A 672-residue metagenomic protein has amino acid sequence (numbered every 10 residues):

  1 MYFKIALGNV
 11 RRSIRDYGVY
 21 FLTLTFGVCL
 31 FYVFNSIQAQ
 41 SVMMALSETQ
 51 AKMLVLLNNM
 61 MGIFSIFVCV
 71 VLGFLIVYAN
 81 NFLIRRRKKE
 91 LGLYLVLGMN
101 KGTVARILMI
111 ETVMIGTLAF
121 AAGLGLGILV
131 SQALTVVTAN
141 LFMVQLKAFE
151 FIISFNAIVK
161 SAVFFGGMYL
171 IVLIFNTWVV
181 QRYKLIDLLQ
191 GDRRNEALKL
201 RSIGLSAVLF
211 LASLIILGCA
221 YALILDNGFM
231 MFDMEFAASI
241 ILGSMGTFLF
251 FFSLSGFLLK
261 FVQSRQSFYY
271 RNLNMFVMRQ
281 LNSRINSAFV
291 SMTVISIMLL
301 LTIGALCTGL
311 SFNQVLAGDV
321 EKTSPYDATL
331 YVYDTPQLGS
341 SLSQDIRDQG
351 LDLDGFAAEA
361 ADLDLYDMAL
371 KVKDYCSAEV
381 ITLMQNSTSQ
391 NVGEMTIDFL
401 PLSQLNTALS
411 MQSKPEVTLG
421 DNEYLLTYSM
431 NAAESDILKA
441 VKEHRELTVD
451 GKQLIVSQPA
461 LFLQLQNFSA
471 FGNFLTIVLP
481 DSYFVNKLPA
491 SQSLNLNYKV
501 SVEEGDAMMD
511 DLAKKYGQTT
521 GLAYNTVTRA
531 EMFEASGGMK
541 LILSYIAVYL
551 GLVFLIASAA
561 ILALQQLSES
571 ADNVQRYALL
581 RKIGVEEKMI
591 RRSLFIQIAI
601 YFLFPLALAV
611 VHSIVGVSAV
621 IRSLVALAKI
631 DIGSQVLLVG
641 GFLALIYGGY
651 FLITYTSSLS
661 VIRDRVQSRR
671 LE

Functional and structural regions predicted by a protein language model:
M1-V28, E196-A212, F252-L299, D572: N-terminal Sec/SRP start-transfer signal
Y2-K4, Y183-L198, D572, S660-E672: Short cytosolic juxtamembrane segments of multi-pass membrane proteins
I14-Y20, L108-L126, A162, G166 (+3 more regions): Selective transmembrane-helix segments that form parts of the transport pathway or gating/packing helices in multipass
R15-L22, V33-F67, L83-R85, L93-Y94 (+7 more regions): Peri-transmembrane interface segments
C29-Q40, Y78-F82, I115-V144, A157-R182 (+5 more regions): Small-residue-rich transmembrane alpha-helices
I76-G92, R182, S264, L273-N274 (+1 more regions): Transmembrane helix boundary and interhelical loop/hinge segments in multi-pass membrane proteins
V320-L541: Nucleotide-cofactor and metal-assisted catalytic machinery
